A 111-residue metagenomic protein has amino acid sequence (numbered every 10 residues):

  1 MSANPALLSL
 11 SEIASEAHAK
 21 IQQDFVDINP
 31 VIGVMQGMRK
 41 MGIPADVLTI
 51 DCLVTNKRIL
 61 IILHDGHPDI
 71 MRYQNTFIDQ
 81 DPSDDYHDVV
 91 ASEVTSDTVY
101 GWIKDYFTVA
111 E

Functional and structural regions predicted by a protein language model:
M1-V54, Q80-V89, V94: Negatively charged, low-complexity tracts enriched in Asp/Glu with abundant Ser/Thr
L53, I62-G66: Short beta-strand micro-motifs enriched in acidic
I59: A domain-level signal for the structural core that forms small-molecule/cofactor-binding pockets and catalytic centers
G66-Q80: Long amphipathic alpha-helical coiled-coil segments
V90-E111: Well-ordered alpha/beta subsegment
